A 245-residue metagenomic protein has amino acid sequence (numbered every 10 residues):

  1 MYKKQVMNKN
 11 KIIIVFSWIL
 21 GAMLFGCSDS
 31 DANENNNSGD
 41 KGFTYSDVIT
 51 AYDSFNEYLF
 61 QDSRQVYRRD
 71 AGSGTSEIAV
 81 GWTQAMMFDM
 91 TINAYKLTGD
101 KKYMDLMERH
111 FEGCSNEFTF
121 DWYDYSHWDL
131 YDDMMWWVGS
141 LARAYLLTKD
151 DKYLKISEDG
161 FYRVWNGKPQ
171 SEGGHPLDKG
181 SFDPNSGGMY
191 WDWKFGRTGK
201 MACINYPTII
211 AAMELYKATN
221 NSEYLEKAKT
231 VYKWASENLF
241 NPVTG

Functional and structural regions predicted by a protein language model:
K4-F16: Bacterial N-terminal signal peptides that target proteins for export
I19-G21: Sec-dependent N-terminal signal peptides of Gram-positive bacterial secreted proteins and lipoproteins
M23-G26: C-terminal motif of bacterial Sec signal peptides marking the signal peptidase cleavage site
D29-G245: Glycan-recognition and catalytic cores of secretory/periplasmic carbohydrate-active enzymes
